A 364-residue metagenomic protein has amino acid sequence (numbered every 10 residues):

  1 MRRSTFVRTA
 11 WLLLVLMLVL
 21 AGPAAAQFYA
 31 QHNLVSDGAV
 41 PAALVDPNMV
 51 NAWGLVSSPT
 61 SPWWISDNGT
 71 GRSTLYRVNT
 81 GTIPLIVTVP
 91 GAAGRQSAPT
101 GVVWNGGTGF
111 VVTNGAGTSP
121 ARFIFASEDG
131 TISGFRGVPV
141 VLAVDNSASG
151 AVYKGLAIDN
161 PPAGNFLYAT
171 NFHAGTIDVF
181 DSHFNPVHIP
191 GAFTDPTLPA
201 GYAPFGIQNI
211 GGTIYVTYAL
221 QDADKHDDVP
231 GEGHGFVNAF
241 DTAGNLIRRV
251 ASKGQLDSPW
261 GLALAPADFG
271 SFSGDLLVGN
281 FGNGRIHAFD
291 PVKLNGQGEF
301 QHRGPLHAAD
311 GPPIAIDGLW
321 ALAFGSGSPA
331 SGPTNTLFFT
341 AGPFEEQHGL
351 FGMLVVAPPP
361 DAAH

Functional and structural regions predicted by a protein language model:
M1-L12: Bacterial N-terminal signal peptides that target proteins for export
A10-A21: Bacterial N-terminal signal peptides
A25-H364: Sequence/structural signature of beta-propeller domains
